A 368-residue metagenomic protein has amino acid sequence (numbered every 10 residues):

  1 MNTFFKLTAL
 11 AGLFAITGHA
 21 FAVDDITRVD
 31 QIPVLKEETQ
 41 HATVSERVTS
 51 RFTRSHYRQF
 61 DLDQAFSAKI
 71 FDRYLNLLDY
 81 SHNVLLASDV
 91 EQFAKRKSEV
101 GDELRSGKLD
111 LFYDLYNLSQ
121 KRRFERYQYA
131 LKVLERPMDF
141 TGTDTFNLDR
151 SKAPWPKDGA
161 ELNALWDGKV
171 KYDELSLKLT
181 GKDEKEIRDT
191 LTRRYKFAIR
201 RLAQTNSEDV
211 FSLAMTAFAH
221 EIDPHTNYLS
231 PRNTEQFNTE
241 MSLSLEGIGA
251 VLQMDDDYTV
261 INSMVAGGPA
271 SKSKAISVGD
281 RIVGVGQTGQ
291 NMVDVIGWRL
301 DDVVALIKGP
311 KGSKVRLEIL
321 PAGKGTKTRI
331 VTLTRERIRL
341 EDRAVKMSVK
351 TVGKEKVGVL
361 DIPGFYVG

Functional and structural regions predicted by a protein language model:
M1-F21: Gram-negative bacterial Sec-dependent N-terminal signal peptides
A20-A22, D189, T205: Boundary at the C-terminal end of the N-terminal hydrophobic targeting segment
D24-V34, S45-Y57, K95-E99, R193-F197: Acidic/histidine-rich, surface-exposed loop or edge segments in extracytoplasmic proteins
K36-E37, T53-L62, R200-S207, D223-L245 (+3 more regions): Cleft-lining beta-strand/loop regions that shape enzyme active-site pockets
E37-D79, D89: N-terminal-proximal low-complexity accessory segments that begin disordered and transition into the first
H56-F66, S81-D89, L111-F112, R126-T141 (+2 more regions): Surface-exposed patches in mature extracellular/periplasmic domains of secreted proteins
N76-L77, S98, F112-Q128, M138-Y172 (+3 more regions): PDZ/PDZ-like domain segments forming the peptide/carboxylate-binding groove, activating on the N-terminal beta-strands
D79-S106: Active-site-surrounding "flap" and adjacent substrate/cofactor-binding loops of secreted or lumenal enzymes, prototyped
